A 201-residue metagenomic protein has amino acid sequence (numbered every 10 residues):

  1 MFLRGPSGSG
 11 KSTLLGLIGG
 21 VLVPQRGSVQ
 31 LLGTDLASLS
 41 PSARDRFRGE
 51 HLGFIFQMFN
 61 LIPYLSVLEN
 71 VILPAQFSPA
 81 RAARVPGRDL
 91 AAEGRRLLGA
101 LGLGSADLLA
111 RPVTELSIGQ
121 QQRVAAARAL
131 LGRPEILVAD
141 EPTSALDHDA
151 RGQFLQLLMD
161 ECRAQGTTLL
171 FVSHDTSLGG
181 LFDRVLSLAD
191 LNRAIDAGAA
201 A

Functional and structural regions predicted by a protein language model:
G19: Helix-to-loop junction immediately C-terminal to a conserved catalytic motif
G27-D35: Conserved ABC transporter NBD signature motif
L36-G53: ABC ATPase NBD coupling module
P112-L116, Q120: Conserved ABC ATPase signature
A126: Hydrophobic anchor residue at the start of the ABC signature
R133: Conserved catalytic motifs of ABC-family nucleotide-binding domains
L137-D140: Catalytic Walker B motif of ABC-type/P-loop ATPase nucleotide-binding domains
